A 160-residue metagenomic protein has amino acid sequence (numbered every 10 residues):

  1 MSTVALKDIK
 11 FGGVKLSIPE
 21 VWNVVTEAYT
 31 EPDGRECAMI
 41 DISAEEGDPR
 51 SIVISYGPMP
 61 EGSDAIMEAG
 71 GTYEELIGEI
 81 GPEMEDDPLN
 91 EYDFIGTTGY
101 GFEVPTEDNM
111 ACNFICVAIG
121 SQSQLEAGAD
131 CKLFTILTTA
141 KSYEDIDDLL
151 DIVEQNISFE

Functional and structural regions predicted by a protein language model:
M1-K7, R35-M39, D93-E103: Short, hydrophobic/aromatic-rich segments at coil-to-beta transitions
T3-L6, W22-V24, P82-N90, I157: Short glycine-aromatic motifs
D8, G12-G71, N109-M110: Secretory pathway targeting signatures of secreted, lumenal, and periplasmic proteins
W22, A129-E160: Surface-exposed amphipathic alpha-helical segments
E45-G47, G57-P60, P105-D108, G120-S121 (+1 more regions): Short, flexible beta-strand-to-coil junctions
P49-R50, G99, A129-F134: Glycine-rich, often proline-containing surface loops adjacent to acidic residues and nearby aromatics that form
A65-T72, L76, D145, L149: Short amphipathic alpha-helical segments
A69-G128: Signature of long, low-cysteine stretches enriched in small and polar/charged residues
